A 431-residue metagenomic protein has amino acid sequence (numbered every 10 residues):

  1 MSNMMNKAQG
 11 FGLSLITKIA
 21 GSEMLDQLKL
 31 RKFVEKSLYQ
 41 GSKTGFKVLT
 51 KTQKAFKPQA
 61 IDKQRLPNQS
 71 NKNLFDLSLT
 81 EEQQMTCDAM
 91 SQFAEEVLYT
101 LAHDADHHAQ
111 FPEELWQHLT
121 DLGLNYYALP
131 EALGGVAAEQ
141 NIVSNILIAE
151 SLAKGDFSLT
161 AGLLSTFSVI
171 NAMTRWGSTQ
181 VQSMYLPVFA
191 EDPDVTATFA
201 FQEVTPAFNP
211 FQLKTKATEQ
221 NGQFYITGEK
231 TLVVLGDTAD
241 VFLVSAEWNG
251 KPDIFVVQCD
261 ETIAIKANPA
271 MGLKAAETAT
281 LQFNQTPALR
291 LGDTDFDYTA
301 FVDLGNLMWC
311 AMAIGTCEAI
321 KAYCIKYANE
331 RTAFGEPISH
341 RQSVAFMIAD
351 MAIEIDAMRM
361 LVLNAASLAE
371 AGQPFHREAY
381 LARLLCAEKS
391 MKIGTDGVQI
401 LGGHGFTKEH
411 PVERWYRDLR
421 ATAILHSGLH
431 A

Functional and structural regions predicted by a protein language model:
M1-R65, I148, S168, L401-A431: Glycine-rich phosphate/cofactor-binding loops in nucleotide/flavin-utilizing enzymes
F56-K63, S91, D121-P193, L235-T238 (+2 more regions): Internal helix-loop-helix
K63-L79: Short, contiguous pre-domain boundary segments
L79, K154, I265-D356, T422: Glycine-rich beta->alpha junctions and the first turn(s) of the following alpha-helix
A102-H107, A333-E336, A352-L385, V398-G403: C-terminal helix-coil-helix/basic helical segment that borders enzyme active sites and/or dimer interfaces and provides
D192-Q202: A short, Trp-centered hydrophobic/proline-enriched beta-strand micro-motif
T215-T218: A structural signal for short hydrophobic beta-strand segments in well-ordered beta-sheet cores
T227-A264: A short core secondary-structure module
